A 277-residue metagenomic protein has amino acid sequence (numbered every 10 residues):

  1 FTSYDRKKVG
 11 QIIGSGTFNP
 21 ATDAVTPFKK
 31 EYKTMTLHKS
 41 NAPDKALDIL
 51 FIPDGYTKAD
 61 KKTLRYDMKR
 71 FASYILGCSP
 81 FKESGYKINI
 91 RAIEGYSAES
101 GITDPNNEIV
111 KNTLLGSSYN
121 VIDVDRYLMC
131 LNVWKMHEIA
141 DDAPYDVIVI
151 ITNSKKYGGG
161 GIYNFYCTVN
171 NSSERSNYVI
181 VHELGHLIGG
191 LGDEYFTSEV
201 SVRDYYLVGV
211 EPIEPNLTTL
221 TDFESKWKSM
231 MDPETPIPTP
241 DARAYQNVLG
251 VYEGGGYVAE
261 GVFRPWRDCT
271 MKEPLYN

Functional and structural regions predicted by a protein language model:
T2-E138: Propeptide-to-catalytic entry region of secreted or membrane-anchored zinc metalloproteases
N41-K45, K82-G85, A140-Y145, R243 (+2 more regions): Extracellular/periplasmic catalytic domains that process cell-envelope and extracellular macromolecules
D48-I52, N89-A92, V147-I151, V179-I180 (+2 more regions): Structural recognition of the beta-strand scaffold that forms the well-ordered cores of secreted hydrolase catalytic
G55-K58, Y96-S100, S154-G158, E174-S176 (+2 more regions): Solvent-exposed loop/turn segments at secondary-structure junctions within structured extracellular/periplasmic domains
K61-L64, G159-E183: Short pre-active-site segment immediately N-terminal to the catalytic Zn-binding motif
G101-D104, L131-N170: Catalytic zinc-binding patch centered on the HExxH motif and its immediate surroundings that defines zinc-dependent
L184-V200: Catalytic Zn2+-binding segment of zinc metalloproteases
Y195-N277: Replace "(M1/M4/M9/M12/WLM)" with "(e.g., M1/M4/M8/M9/M12/M26/WLM)" and add "not limited to" to clarify scope
